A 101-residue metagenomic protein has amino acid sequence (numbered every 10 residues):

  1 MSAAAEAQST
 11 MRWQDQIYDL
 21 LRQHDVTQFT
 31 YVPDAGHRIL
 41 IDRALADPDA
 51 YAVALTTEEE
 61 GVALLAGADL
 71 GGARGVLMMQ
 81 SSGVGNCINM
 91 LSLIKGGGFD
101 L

Functional and structural regions predicted by a protein language model:
M1-L101: Thiamine diphosphate
